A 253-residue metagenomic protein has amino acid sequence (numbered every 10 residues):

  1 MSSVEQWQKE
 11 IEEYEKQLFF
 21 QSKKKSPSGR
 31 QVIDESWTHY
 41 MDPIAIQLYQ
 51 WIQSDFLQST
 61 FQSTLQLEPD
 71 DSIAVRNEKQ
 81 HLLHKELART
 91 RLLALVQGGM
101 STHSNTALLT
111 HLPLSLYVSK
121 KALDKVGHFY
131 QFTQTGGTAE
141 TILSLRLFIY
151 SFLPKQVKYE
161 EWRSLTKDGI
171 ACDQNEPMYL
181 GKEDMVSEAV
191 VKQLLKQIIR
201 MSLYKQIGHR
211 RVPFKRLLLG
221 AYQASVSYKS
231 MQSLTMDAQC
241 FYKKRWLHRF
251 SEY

Functional and structural regions predicted by a protein language model:
M1-V96, K121-Q156, W162-Y253: Terminal, membrane-proximal amphipathic helices and intrinsically disordered targeting/regulatory segments
V96-L109: Transmembrane alpha-helix interface/packing and boundary motifs in multi-pass membrane proteins, characterized by
L112-P113: N-terminal accessory/precursor segments of enzymes
Y117-S119: Conserved mixed alpha/beta catalytic, RNA-binding, or beta-rich assembly cores of soluble enzyme, regulatory
